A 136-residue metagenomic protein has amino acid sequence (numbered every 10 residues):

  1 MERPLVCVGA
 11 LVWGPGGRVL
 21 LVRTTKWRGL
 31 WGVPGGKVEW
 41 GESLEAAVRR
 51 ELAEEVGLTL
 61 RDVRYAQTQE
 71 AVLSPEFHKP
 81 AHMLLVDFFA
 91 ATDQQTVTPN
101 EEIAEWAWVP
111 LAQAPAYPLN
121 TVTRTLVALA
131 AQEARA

Functional and structural regions predicted by a protein language model:
M1-V19, K37, T68, V86-F89: Conserved N-terminal beta-strand and adjoining loop/helix that marks the start of the Nudix/MutT-like hydrolase domain
R3-L5, G14, H78-M83, E101 (+1 more regions): A generic fold-level signal
G17-E55: Conserved Nudix-box catalytic region and its N-terminal flanking loop in Nudix hydrolases and closely related
L58-T68: A short coil-to-beta-strand element that immediately follows conserved catalytic motifs
Q69-T96, A130: Active-site-adjacent beta-strand/loop module that shapes the phosphate/pyrophosphate-binding cleft
T98-A130: NUDIX/MutT-family hydrolases
